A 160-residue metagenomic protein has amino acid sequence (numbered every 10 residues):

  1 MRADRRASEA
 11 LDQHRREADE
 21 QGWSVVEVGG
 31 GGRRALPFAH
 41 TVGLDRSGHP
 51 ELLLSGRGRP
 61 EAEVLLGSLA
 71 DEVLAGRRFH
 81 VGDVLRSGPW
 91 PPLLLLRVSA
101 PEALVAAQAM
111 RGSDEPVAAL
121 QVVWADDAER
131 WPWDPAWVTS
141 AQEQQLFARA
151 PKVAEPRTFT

Functional and structural regions predicted by a protein language model:
M1-R33, L44-S47, G56-T160: Acidic, proline/glycine-rich low-complexity IDRs
F38-V42: A short, structured beta-strand/loop element
